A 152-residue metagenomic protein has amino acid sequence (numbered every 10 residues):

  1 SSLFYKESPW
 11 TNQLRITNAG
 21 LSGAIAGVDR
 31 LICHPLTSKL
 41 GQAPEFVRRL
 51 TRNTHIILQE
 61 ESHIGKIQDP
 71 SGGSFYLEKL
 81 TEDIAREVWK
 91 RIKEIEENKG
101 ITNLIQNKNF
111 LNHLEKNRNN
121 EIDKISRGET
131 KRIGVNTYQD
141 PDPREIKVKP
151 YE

Functional and structural regions predicted by a protein language model:
S1-K6, L77-L80: Short, conserved secondary-structure transition motifs
K6-P9, A43-E45: Short, solvent-exposed loop/turn segments at secondary-structure boundaries
E7-A19: Active-site-adjacent loop and "lid" segments of alpha/beta metabolic enzymes
S8-P9, H55, L80, F110: Intrinsically disordered, low-complexity segments enriched in polar/charged residues with Gly/Pro, especially when
I16, S22, Q59, I67-Q68 (+3 more regions): Residue-level signal for the start and early helices of compact helical domains
T17-R91: Mobile "lid/hinge" segments at catalytic clefts and subdomain interfaces of large enzymes
D29, E87-E152: Intrinsic disorder at enzyme termini
